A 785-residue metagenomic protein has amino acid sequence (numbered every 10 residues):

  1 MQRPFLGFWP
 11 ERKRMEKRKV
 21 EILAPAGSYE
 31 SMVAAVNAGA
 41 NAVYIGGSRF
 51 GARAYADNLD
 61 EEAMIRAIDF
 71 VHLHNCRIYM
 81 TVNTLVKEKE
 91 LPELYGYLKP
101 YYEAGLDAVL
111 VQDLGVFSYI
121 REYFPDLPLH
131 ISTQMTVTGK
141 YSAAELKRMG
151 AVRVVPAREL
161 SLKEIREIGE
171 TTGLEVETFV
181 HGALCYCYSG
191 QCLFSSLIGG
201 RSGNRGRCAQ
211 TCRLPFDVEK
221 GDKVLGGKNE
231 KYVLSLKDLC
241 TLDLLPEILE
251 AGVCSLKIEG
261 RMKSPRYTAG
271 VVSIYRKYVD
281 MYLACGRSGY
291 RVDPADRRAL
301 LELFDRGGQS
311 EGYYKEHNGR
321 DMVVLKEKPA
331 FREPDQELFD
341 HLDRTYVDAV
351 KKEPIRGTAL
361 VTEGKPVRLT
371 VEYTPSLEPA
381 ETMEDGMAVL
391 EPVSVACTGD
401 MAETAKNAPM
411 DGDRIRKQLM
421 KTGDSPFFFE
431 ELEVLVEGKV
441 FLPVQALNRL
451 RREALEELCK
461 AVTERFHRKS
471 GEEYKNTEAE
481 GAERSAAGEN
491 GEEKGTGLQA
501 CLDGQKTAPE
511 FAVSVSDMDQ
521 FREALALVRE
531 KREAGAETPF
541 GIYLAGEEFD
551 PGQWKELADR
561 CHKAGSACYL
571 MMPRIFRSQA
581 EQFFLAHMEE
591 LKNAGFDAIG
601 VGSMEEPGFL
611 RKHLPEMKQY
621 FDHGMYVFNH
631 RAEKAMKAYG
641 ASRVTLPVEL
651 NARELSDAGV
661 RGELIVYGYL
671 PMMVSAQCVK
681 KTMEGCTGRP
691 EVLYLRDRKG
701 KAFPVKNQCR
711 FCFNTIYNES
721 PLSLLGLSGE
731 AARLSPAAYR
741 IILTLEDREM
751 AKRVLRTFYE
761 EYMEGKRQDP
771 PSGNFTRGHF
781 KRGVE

Functional and structural regions predicted by a protein language model:
F5-F8: Aromatic (phenylalanine/tyrosine) cluster motif
P10-N37, A42-I45, R49-R53, A67-I68 (+5 more regions): Surface-exposed amphipathic alpha-helical tracts and adjacent flexible/coil segments at the periphery of soluble enzymes
L59-M64: Glycine-rich, highly charged phosphate/nucleotide-binding loops
T138: Active-site PLP-lysine loop of aminotransferase-like
